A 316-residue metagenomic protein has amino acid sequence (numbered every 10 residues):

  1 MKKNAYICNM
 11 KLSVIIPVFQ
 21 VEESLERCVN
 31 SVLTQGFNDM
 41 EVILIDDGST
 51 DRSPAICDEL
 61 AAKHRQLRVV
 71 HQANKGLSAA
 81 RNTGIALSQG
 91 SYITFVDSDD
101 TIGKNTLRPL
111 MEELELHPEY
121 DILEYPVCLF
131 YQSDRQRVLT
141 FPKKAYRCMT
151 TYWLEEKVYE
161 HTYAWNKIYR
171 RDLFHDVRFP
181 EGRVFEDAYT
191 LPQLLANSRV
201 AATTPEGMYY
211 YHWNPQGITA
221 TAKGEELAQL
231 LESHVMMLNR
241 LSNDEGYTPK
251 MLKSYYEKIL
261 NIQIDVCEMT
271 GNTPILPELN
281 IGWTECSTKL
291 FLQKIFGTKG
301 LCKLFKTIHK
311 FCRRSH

Functional and structural regions predicted by a protein language model:
M1-K3, R68, E285, L290-F291: Short intrinsically disordered, low-complexity coil segments enriched in acidic
K2-L230: Nucleotide-sugar donor-binding/catalytic module of glycosyltransferases that assemble extracellular/cell-envelope
M111, S242, I264, H309-C312: Residue-level detector of alpha-helical secondary structure
F130, K258-I259: Short amphipathic coiled-coil heptad-repeat segments
M208-P215, T221-P249, I262-G282: Catalytic core of nucleotide-sugar-dependent glycosyltransferases
K250-E257: Short, charged, amphipathic alpha-helical segments
M269-H316: Membrane-interface aromatic/basic loop that binds lipid-linked glycans or pyrophosphate carriers, typified by
